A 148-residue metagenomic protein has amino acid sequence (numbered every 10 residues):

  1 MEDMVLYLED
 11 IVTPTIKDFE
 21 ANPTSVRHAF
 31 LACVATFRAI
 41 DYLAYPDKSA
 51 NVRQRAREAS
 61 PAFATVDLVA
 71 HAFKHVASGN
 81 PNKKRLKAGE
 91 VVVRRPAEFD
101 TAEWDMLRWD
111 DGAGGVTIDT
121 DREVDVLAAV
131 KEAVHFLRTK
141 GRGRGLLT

Functional and structural regions predicted by a protein language model:
M1-F30, K48-T148: Acidic, Ser/Thr/Gly/Pro-rich intrinsically disordered interaction regions
Y7, I11, A35-Y42: Amphipathic, well-ordered alpha-helical segments in soluble domains
L43-D47: Extended C-terminal subregions enriched in glycine
